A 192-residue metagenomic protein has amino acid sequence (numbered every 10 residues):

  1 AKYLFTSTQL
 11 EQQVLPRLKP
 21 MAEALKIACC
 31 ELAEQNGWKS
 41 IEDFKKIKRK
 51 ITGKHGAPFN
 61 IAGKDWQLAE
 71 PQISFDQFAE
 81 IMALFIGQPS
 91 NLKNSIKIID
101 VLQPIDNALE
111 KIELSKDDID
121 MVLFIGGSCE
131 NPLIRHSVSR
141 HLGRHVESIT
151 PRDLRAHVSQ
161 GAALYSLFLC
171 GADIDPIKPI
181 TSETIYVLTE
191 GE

Functional and structural regions predicted by a protein language model:
A1-S139: Gly/charged contiguous loops adjacent to phosphate- or pyrophosphate-bearing nucleotide/cofactor binding elements
K2-P20, H145, I149-E192: Acidic, glycine/GT-rich loop-and beta-edge segments that sit at the periphery of enzyme/chaperone cores
